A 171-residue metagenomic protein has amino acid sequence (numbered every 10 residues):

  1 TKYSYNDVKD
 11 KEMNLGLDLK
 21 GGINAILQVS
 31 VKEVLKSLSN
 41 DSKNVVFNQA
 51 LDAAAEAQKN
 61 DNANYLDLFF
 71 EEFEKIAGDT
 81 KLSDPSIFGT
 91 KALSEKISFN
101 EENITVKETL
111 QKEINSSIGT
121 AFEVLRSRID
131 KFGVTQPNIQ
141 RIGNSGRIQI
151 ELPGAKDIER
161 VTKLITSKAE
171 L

Functional and structural regions predicted by a protein language model:
T1-L171: A structural signal for conserved, well-ordered secondary-structure elements that form binding/interaction cores
